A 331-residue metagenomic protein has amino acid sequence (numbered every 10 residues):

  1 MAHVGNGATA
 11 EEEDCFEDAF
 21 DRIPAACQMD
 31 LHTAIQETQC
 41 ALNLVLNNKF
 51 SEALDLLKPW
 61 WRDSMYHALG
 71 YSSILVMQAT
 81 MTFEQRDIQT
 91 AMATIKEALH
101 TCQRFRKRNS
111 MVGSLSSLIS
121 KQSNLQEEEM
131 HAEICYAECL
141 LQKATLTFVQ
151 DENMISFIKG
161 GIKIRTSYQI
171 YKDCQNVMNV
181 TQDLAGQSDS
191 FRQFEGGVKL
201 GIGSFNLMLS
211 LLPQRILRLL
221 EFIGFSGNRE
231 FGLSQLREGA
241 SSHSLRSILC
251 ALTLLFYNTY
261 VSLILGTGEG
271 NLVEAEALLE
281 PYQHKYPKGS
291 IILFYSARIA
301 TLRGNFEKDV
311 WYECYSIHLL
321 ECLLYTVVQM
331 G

Functional and structural regions predicted by a protein language model:
M1-Y66, M81, E280-I291, Y295-R298 (+2 more regions): Eukaryotic intrinsically disordered, low-complexity segments enriched for acidic and Ser/Thr/Pro residues that serve as
D30-E37, V45-E52, G70-P281, L302 (+1 more regions): Short coil/linker segments at helix-helix boundaries
M130, G196, I248-L252, S290 (+2 more regions): Amphipathic alpha-helical protein-interaction segments enriched in hydrophobic
D309: Glycine-rich phosphate/ribose-binding loops and adjacent secondary-structure elements that form binding surfaces
